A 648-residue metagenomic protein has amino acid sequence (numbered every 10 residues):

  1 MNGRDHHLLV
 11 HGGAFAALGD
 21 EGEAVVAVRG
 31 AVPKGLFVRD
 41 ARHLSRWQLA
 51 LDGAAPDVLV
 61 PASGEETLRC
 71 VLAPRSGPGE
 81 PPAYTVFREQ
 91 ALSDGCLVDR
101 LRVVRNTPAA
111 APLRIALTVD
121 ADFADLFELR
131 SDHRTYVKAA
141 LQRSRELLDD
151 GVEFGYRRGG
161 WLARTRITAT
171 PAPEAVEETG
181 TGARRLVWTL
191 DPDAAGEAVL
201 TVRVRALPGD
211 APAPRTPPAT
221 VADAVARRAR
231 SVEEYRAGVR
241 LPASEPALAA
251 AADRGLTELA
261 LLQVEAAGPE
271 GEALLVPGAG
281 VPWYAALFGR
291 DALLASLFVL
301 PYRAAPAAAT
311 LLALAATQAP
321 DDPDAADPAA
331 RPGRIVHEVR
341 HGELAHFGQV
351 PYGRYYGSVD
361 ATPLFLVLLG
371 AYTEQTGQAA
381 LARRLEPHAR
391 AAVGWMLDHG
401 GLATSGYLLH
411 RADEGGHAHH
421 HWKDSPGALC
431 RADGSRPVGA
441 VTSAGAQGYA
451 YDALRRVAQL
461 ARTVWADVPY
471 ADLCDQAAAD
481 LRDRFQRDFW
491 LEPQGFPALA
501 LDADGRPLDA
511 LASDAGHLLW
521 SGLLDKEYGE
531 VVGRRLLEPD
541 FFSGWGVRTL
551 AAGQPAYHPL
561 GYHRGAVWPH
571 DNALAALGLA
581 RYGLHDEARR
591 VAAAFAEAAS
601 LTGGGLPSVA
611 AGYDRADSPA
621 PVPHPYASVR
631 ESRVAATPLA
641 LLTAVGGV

Functional and structural regions predicted by a protein language model:
M1-A83, G95, D122, F127 (+4 more regions): An extended acidic
T85, S93-C96, T107-A286, A379-L381 (+4 more regions): Acidic/polar, glycine-enriched structural segments that form the non-catalytic walls/loops of the carbohydrate-binding
R102-V104: Short edge beta-strand/loop segments characteristic of extracellular beta-sandwich folds
P214-R228, A247-R254, R303-T317, Q378-D398 (+6 more regions): Extended, well-ordered alpha-helical scaffold segments
A243-R254, L311-V336, R340, Y372-A444 (+5 more regions): Active-site acid/base region of carbohydrate-active enzymes
L274-V281, H337-Y356, E414-T442, Q554-G561 (+1 more regions): Acidic/His metal-coordination segments adjacent to aromatic residues that form catalytic metal sites in metalloenzymes
W283-L287, R340-Q375, W490-P539, G561-V648: C-terminal capping/lid segments that line or modulate ligand- or cofactor-binding pockets
A285-D413, A444-Q447, P569-A588, A592 (+1 more regions): Aromatic-rich carbohydrate-recognition surfaces in CAZymes
